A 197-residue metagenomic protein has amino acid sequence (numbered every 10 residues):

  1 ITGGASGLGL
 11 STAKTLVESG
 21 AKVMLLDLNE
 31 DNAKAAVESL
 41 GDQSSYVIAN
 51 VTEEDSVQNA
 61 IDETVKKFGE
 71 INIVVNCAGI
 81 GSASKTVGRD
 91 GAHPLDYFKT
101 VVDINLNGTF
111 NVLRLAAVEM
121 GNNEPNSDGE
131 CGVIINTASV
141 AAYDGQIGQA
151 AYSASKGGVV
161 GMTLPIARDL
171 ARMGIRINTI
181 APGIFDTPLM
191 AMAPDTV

Functional and structural regions predicted by a protein language model:
I1-M24, I166: Canonical Rossmann dinucleotide-binding motif of NAD(H)/NADP(H)-dependent dehydrogenases/reductases, specifically
S19-A35: Conserved glycine-rich Rossmann-like NAD(P)H-binding loop of the short-chain dehydrogenase/reductase
E30-D31, I48-A60, L95: The beta1-alpha1 cofactor-binding region of Rossmann-like NAD(H)/NADP(H)-dependent oxidoreductases
I80, G91-N111, I135, Y152 (+1 more regions): Catalytic Tyr-X3-Lys loop
G81-K99, V118, N122-D128, G148-A151 (+1 more regions): Conserved mid-core segment of classical short-chain dehydrogenase/reductases
L113, S155, T163: Active-site helix of classical SDR
V118, R168-D169: Alpha-helical segment proximal to the catalytic Tyr-Lys
S139: Residue(s) in the substrate-gating loop at a strand-loop-helix junction that position the organic substrate next
